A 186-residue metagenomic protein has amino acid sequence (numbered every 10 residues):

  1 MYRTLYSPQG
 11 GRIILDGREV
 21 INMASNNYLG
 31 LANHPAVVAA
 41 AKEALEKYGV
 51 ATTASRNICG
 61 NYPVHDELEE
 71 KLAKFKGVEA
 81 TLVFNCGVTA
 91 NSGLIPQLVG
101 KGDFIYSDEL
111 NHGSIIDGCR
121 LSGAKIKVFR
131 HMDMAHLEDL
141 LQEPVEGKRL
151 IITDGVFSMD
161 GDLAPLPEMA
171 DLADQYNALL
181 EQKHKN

Functional and structural regions predicted by a protein language model:
M1-Y48, A178: N-terminal "arm"/small-domain region of PLP-dependent enzymes with the aminotransferase-like
M23, L72, A90, I105 (+3 more regions): Buried hydrophobic positions in well-ordered alpha/beta secondary-structure cores of metabolic enzymes
G30-L31, I58-N61, G113, M134-A135 (+2 more regions): Short, small-residue-enriched loops and turns at beta-alpha junctions that line or gate enzyme active sites
A39, E43-G87: Conserved N-terminal alpha-helix of the aminotransferase class I/II PLP-enzyme fold
L94-G113: Conserved PLP-anchoring active-site segment centered on the Schiff-base-forming lysine
Q97, I115-S122: Active-site-proximal loop->helix
K101, L121-G123, Y176: Short, structured coil segments at secondary-structure junctions
K127-Q182: Active-site phosphate-binding strand-loop segment of PLP-dependent enzymes
